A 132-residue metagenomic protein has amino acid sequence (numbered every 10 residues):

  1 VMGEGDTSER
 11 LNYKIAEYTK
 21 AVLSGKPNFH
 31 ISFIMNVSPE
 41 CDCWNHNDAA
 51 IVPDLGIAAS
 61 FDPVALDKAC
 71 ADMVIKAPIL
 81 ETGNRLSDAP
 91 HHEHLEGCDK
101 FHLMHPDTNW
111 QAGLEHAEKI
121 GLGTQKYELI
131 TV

Functional and structural regions predicted by a protein language model:
V1-V132: Extended, low-polarity segments enriched in aliphatic/aromatic residues
